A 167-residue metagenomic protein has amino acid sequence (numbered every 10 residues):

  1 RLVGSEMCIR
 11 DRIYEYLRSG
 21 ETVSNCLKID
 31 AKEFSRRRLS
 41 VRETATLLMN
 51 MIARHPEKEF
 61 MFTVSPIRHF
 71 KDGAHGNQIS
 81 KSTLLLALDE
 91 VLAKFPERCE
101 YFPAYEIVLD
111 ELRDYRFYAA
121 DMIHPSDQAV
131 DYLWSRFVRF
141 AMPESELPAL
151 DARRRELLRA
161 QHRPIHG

Functional and structural regions predicted by a protein language model:
R1, E43-F60, A87-E100, F140: A structural motif corresponding to the C-terminal end of an alpha-helix and its immediate exit/capping segment
L2-V3, M7-I9: Short, small-residue-biased leader/transition segments that mark boundaries at the very start of proteins
Y14-V41: A solvent-exposed, charged loop/short amphipathic helix patch at secondary-structure junctions
N50-Q78, R154-Q161: Active-site segments of SGNH/GDSL-like serine hydrolases that catalyze O-acetyl group transfer/hydrolysis on lipids
D72-K94, A119, I123: Non-catalytic scaffold segments within catalytic domains of secreted glycoside hydrolases
S82-D114, R136, P148-A152: Extracellular serine-dependent O-acyl
A120, D131, S135-G167: Conserved catalytic region of serine esterases and O-acyltransferases that act on ester linkages in lipids
S126: Short, conserved phosphate/pyrophosphate- and ester-handling motifs at nucleotide-, phospho-/glycolipid
